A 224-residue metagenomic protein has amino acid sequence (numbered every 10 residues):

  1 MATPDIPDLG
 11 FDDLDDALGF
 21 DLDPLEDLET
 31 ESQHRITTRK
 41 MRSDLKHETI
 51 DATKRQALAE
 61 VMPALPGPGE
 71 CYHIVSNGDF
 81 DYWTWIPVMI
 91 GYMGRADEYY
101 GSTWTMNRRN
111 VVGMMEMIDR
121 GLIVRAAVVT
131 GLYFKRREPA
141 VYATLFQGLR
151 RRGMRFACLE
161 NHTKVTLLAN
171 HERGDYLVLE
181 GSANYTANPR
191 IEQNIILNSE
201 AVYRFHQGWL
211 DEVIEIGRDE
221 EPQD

Functional and structural regions predicted by a protein language model:
M1-D224: PLD/PLD-like phosphodiesterase catalytic module centered on the HKD motif
